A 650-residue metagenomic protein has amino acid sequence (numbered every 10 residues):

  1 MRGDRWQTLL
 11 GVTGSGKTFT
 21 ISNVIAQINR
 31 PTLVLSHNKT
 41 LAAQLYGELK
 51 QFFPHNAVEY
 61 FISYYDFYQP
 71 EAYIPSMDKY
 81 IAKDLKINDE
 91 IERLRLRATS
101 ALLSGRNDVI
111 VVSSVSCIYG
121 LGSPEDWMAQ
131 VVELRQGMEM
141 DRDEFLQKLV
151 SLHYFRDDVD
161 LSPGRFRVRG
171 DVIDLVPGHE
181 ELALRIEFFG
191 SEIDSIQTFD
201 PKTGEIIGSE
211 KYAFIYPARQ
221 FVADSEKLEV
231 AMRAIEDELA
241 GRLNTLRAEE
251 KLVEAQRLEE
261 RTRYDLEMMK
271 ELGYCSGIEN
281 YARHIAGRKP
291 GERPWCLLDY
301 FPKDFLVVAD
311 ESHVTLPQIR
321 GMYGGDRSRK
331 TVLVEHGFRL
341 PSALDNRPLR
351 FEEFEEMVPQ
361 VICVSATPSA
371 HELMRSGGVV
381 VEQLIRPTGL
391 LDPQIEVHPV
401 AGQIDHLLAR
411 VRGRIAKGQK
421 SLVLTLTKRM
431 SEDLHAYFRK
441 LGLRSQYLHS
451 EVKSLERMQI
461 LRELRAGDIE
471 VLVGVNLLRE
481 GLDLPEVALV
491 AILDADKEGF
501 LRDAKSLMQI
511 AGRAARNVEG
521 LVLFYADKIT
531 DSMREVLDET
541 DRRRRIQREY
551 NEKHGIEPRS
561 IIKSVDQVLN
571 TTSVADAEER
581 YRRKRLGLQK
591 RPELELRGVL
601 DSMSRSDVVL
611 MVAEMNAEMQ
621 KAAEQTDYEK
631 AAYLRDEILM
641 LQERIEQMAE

Functional and structural regions predicted by a protein language model:
R2-T8, R30-P31, N107-V109, Q419-K420: Pre-Walker A (Motif I) flank of P-loop NTPase domains
G3-V24: Walker A/P-loop
P31-A42, K251, R414-A436: Conserved strand-helix element at the start of the C-terminal RecA-like helicase core
A43-Q51, E71-Y73, D433-Y437: Short amphipathic alpha-helical segment within the helicase RecA-like ATPase core that mediates nucleic-acid
P54-S63, G277, K420-L422, L434-E456: Conserved RecA-like helicase motor-core motifs
F61-H406, R410-A416, H435, I469 (+2 more regions): N-terminal cationic and glycine-rich segments that engage phosphates or anionic surfaces
E125, T427-H449, M640, R644: Conserved helicase motor "Helicase C" RecA-like lobe of SF1/SF2 P-loop NTPases
V452-G474: Conserved helicase ATPase core of P-loop NTP-dependent helicases/translocases
